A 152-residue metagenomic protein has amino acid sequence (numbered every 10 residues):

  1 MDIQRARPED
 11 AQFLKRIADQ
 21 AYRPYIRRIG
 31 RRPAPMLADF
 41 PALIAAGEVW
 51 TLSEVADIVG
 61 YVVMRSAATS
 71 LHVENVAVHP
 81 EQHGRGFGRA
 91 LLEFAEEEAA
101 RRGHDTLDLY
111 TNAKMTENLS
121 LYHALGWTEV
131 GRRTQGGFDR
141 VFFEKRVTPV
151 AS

Functional and structural regions predicted by a protein language model:
D2-R16: A short beta-loop-alpha structural element at the N-terminal edge of CoA-dependent acyl/N-acetyltransferase catalytic
K15-A46: Conserved GNAT-fold acetyl-CoA-binding loop/helix
L37, P41, E48-W50, D105-T128 (+1 more regions): C-terminal "cap" of GNAT-fold acetyltransferases
D57-R65, H72-A77: Conserved beta-strand in the GNAT
R65, H79, H83, N112: Residue-level recognition of the GNAT/N-acetyltransferase active site
V78, G84-E97, H123-A124: Conserved acetyl-CoA-binding loop-helix of GNAT-fold acetyltransferases
